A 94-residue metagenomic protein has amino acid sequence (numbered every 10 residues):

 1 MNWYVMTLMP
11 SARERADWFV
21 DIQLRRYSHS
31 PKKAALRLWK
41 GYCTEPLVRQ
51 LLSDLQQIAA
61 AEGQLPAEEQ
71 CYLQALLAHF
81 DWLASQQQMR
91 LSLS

Functional and structural regions predicted by a protein language model:
M1-S94: Small-residue-enriched hydrophobic alpha-helices in membranes
